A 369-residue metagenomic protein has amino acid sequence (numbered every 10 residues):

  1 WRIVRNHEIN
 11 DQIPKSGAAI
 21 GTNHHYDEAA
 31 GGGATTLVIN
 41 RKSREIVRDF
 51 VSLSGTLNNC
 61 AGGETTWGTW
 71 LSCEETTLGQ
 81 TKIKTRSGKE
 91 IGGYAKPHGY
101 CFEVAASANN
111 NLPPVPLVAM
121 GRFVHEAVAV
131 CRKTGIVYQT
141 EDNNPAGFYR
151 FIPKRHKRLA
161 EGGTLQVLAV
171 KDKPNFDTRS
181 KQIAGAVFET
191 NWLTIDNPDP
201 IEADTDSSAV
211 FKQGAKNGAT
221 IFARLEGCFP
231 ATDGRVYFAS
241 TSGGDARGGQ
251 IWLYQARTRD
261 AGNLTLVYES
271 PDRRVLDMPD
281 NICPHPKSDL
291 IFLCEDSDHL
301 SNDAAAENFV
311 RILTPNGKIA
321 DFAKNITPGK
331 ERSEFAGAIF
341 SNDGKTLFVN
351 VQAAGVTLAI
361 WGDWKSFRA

Functional and structural regions predicted by a protein language model:
W1-A369: Conserved small-residue
